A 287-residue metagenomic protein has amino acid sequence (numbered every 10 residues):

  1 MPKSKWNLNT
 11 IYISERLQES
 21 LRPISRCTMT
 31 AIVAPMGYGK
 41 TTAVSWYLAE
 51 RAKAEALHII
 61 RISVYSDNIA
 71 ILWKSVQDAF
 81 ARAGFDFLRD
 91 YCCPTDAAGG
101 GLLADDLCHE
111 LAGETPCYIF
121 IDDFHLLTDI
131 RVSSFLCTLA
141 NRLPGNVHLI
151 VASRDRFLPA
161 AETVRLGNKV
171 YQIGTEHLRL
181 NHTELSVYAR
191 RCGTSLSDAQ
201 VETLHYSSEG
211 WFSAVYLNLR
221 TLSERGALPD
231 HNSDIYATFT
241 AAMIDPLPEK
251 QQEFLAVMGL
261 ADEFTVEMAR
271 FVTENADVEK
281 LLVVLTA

Functional and structural regions predicted by a protein language model:
M1-R22, C27, L88-D90: Conserved adenine-nucleotide phosphate-binding loops and their immediately adjacent elements
M29, L126-R131, T138-G167, Q172-G174: Sensor-1/coupling segment of RecA-like P-loop NTPase cores
T30-R61, D78, L282-V283: P-loop NTPase Walker A phosphate-binding motif
A34-M36, I59-I69, C93-D96, T175-E176: A short hydrophobic beta-strand->loop->alpha-helix junction that borders the nucleotide-binding pocket of P-loop NTPases
G37, D78, Y171-Q172, H182 (+3 more regions): Amphipathic alpha-helical "lid/sensor" segments that cap RecA-like P-loop NTPase cores
A70-D90, C108: Conserved NTP-binding/hydrolysis module of P-loop NTPases
L88, C93, L107-V132: Conserved P-loop NTPase "ATPase switch" module shared by AAA+ and STAND
T286-A287: A short, conserved structural fragment
